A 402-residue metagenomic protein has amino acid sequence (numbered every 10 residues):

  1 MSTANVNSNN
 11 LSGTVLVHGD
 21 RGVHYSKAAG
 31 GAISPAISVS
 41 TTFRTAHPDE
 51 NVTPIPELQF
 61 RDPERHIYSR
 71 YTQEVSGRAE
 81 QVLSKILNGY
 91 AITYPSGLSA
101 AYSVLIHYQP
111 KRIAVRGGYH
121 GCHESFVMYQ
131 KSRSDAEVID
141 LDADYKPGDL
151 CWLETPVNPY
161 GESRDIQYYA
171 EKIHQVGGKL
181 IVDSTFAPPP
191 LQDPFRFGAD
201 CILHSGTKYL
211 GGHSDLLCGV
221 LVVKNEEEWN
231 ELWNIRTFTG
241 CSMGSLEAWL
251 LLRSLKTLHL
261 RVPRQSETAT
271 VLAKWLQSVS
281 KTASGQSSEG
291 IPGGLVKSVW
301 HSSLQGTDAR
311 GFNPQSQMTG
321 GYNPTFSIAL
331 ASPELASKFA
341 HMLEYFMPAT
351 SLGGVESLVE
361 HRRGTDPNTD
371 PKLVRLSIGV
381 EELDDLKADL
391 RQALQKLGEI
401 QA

Functional and structural regions predicted by a protein language model:
M1-D62, Q401-A402: N-terminal glycine-rich, Lys/His-bearing helix-loop that initiates the first secondary-structure elements of many
S2, G89, A114, H120 (+5 more regions): PLP-dependent enzyme catalytic core of the Aspartate aminotransferase-like
S2-A29, L87-L295, W300, G306: Conserved PLP-enzyme active-site core in the AAT-like
G19, Y25, S284-V374, I378: Conserved C-terminal alpha-helix-loop-beta "cap" of PLP-dependent enzymes that closes/shapes the active-site mouth
A36-S38, T42-H107, G118-Q130: Conserved N-terminal alpha-helix of the aminotransferase class I/II PLP-enzyme fold
T42-F43, V223-E228, L255, A329-E334: Short loop segments at secondary-structure junctions
R44-P48, E228-W229, G306, P333-A336 (+2 more regions): Short, acidic Gly/Pro/Ser/Thr-rich loop/turn segments
